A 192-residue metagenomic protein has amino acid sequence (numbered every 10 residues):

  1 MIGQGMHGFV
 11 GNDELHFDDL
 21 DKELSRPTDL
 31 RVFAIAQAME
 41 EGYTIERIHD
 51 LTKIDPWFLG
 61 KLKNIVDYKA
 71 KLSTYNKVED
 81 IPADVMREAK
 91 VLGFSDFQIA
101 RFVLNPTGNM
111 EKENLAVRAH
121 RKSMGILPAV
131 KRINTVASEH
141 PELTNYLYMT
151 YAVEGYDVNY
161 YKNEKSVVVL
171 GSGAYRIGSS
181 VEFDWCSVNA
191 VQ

Functional and structural regions predicted by a protein language model:
M1-Q192: ATP-dependent carboxylate/acyl-activation modules
